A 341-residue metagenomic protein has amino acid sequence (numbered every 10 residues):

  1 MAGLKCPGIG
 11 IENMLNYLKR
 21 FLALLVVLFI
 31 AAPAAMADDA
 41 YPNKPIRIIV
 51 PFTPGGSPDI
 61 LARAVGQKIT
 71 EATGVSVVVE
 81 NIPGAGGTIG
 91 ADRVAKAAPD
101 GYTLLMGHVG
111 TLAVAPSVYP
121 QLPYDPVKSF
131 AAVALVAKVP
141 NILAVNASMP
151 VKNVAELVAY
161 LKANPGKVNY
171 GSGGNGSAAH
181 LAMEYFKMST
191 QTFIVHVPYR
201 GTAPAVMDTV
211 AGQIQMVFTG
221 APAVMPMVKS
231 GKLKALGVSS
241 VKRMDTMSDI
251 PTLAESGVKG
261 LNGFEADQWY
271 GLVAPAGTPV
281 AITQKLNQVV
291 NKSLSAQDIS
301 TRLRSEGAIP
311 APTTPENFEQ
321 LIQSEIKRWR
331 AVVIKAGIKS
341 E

Functional and structural regions predicted by a protein language model:
M1-N43, A155, S340-E341: Short, low-complexity disordered leader/linker segments with a strong preference for bacterial N-terminal type II
A37-K128, K167-N169, N175, Q191-G220 (+4 more regions): N-terminal (or domain-start) structured segment
N43-P45, K229, V280-E341: An extracytoplasmic/periplasmic, membrane-proximal ligand-sensing/linker region
D59, R63, H180, E184 (+1 more regions): Short, surface-exposed alpha-helical segments at coil->helix boundaries
R63, Q67, E71, D92 (+11 more regions): Solvent-exposed, polar/charged alpha-helical surfaces in well-ordered, non-transmembrane soluble domains, broadly
K96-Y102, V109, S117-P204, L253 (+2 more regions): Hinge/capping helix and adjacent helix->loop/strand transition within the periplasmic-binding protein
K138, V224-S293, K327: C-terminal lobe and pocket-closing loops of periplasmic/extracytoplasmic Venus-flytrap solute-binding proteins
